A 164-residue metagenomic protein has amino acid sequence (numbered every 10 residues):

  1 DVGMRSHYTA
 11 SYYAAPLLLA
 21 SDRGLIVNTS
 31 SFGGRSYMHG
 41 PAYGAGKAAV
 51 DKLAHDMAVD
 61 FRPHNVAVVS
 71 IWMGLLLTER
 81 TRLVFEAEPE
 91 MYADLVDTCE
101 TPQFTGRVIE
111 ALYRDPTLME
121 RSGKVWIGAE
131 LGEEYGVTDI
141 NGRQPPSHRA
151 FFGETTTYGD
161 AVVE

Functional and structural regions predicted by a protein language model:
S11, G24-S31, A67-W72, S122: Structural signature of the Rossmann-like NAD(P)-dependent dehydrogenase/reductase core
S11-Y12, H55: A short, exposed helix-loop element centered on a Lys and neighboring polar residues
Y13-D22, D115: A short helix-coil junction within the Rossmann-fold of NAD(P)-dependent oxidoreductases
L19-P63, L75-L76, E86-E88: Catalytic loop of short-chain dehydrogenase/reductase
G40-P41, R80-V84, Y135-I140: Short aromatic-enriched loop/helix-cap "lid" or pocket-rim segments at secondary-structure transitions that line
V66-V84: Flexible, glycine-rich beta-alpha linker
S70, E90-E164: C-terminal helical subdomain
